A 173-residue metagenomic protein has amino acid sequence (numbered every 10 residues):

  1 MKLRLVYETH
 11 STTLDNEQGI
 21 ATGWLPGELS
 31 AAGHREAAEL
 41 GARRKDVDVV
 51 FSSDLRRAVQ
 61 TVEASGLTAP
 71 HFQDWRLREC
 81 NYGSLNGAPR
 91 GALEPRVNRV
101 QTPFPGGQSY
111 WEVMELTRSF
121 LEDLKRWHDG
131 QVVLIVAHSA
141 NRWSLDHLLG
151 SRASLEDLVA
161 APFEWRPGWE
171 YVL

Functional and structural regions predicted by a protein language model:
K2-A69, R96, Q108-W111: Active-site-proximal alpha-helix that buttresses catalytic centers in soluble enzyme cores
L5, Q131-S139: Generic beta-sheet signal
E17-I20, V62, G83-G87, H147-L148: Short aromatic-enriched loop/helix-cap "lid" or pocket-rim segments at secondary-structure transitions that line
R44-D46, L124-V132: Glycine-rich phosphate-binding loop signature in dinucleotide/nucleotide-binding domains
S52-S53, E115, V136-A137: Short beta-strand scaffold positions
T61-T68, S144, L148, R152: Alpha-helical structural signal in soluble globular domains
S65-S119: Phosphate-handling substructures
G150-L173: Domain-level recognition of soluble alpha/beta enzyme cores, biased toward histidine phosphatases/phosphomutases
